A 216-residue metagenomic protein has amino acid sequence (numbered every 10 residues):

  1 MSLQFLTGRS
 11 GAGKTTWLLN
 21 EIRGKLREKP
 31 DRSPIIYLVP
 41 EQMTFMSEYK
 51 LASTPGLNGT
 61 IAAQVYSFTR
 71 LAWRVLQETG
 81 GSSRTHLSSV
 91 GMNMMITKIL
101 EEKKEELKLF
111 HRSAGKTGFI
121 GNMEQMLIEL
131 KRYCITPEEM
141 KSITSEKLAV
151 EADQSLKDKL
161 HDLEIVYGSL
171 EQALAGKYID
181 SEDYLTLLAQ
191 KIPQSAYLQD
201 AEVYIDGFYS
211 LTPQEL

Functional and structural regions predicted by a protein language model:
M1, D31-S33, T60, L198-D200: Short, well-ordered loop/turn elements at secondary-structure boundaries
S2-A52: Glycine-rich P-loop/Walker A and Walker A-like loops and their local beta1-loop-alpha1 context in P-loop NTPases
S2-F5, K14, E102-G207, P213-Q214: Accessory N-terminal region flanking or inserted into the helicase ATPase core in nucleic-acid motor proteins
E21, K25, K29, I99 (+1 more regions): Hydrophobic helix-cap positions at the C-terminus of alpha-helices in RecA-like/P-loop ATPase nucleotide-binding cores
R32-S142: Conserved P-loop NTPase-based nucleic-acid remodeling module centered on helicase motor cores
M43, Y209-S210: Catalytic acidic motif of RecA-like/P-loop NTPases
S47, P213-L216: Short N-terminal helix/helix-N-cap motif within the alpha/beta-hydrolase-1
W73, T212-P213: Conserved protein kinase catalytic core
